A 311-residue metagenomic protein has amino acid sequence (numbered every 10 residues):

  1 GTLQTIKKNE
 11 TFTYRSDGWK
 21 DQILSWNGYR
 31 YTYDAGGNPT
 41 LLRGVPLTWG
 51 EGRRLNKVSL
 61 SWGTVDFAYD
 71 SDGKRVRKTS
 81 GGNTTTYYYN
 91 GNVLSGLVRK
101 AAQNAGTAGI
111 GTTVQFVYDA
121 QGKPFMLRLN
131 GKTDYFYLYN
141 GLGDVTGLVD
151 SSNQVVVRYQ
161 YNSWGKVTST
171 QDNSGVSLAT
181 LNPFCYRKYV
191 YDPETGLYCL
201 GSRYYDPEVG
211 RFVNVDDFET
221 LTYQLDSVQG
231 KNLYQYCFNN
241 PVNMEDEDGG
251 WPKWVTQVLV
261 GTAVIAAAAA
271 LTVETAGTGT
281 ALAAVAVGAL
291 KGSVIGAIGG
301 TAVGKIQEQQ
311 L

Functional and structural regions predicted by a protein language model:
G1-I6, R15-S25, Y33-L41, W49-V58 (+8 more regions): A short glycine-rich beta-turn/N-cap micro-motif
K7-N9, W26-G28, L42-G44, L60-W62 (+3 more regions): Glycine-centered tight beta-turn/hairpin loop motif at sheet-sheet or coil-to-beta transitions
E10-D17, T113, M126-G201, E208 (+4 more regions): A motif-centric feature for acidic-aromatic and gly/ser/thr-rich catalytic loops and repeats
E10-F12, Y29-Y31, P46-L47, W62-T64 (+7 more regions): A short acidic/small-residue loop/turn micro-motif
T11-T13, R30-T32, P46-T48, T64-A68 (+7 more regions): Short, surface-exposed charged micro-motifs
E245-V255: Polybasic, low-complexity binding patches
V255-E274, V285-L311: Membrane-active amphipathic alpha-helices enriched in small hydrophobic residues
